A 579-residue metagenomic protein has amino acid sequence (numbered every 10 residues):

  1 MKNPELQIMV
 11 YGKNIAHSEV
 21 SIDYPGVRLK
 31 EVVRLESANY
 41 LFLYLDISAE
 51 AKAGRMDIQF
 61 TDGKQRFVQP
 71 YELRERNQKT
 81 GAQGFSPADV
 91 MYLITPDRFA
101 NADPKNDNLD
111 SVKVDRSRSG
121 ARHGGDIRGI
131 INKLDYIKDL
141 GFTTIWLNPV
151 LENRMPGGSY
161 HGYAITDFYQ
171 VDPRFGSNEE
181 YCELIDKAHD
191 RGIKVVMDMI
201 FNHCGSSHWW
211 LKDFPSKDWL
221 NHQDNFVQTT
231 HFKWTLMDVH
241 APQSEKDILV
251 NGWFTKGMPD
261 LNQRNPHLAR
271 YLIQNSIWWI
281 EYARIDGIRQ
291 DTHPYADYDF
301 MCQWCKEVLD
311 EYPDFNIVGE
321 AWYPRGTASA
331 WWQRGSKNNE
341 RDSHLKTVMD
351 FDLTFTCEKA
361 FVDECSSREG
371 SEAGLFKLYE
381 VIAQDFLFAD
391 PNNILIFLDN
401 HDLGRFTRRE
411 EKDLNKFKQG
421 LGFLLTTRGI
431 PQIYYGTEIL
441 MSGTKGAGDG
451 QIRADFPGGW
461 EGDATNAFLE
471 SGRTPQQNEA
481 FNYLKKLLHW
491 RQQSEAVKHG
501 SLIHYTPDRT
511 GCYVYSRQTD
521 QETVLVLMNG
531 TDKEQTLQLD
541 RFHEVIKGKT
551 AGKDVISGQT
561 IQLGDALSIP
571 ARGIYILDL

Functional and structural regions predicted by a protein language model:
M1-H17, E72-N77, A82: Beta-strand/beta-sandwich contexts
I8-G12, L45, L527: Aromatic/hydrophobic beta-strand junction motif of beta-rich domains
Y24-E31: Short, solvent-exposed loop/linker segments at beta-strand-coil boundaries, enriched for Pro/Gly and Ser/Thr
E36-G84: Extended acidic/polar, glycine-enriched regions that form or flank non-catalytic beta-rich accessory modules
F67, R74-V90, D135-K138, I439-L579: Carbohydrate-interacting/catalytic domains
D89, F99-I277, Y282, M301-E311 (+4 more regions): Substrate-binding/active-site clefts of carbohydrate-active enzymes
I94, I137, L147, F168 (+9 more regions): Conserved, mostly hydrophobic/aromatic
H203, H208, E281, R289-A389 (+9 more regions): Active-site-proximal helices and loops of the catalytic beta/alpha 8
